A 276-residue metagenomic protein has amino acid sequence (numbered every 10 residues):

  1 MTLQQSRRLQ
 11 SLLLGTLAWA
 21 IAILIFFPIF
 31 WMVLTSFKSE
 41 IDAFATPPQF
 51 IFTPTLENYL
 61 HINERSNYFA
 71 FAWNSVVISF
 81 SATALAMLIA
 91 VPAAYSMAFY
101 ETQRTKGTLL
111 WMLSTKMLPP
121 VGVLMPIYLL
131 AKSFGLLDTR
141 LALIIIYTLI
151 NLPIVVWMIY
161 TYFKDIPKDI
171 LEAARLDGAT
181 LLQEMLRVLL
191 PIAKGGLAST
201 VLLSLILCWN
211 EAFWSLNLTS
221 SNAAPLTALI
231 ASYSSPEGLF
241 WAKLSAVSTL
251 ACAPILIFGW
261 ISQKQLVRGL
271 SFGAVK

Functional and structural regions predicted by a protein language model:
M1-K276: A hydrophobic, multi-pass inner-membrane permease signature
